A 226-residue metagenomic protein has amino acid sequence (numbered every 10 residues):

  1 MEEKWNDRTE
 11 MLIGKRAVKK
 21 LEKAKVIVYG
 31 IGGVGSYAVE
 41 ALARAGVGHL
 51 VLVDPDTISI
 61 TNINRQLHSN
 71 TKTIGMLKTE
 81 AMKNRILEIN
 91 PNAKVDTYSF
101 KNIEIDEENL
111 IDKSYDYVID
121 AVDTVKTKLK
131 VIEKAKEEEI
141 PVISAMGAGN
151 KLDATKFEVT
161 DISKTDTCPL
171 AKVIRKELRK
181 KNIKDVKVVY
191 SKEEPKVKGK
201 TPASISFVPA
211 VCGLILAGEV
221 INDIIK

Functional and structural regions predicted by a protein language model:
M1-V26: N-terminal charged helix/coil linker that caps or initiates catalytic domains
E2, L110-Y117, V122-K130, E137-E138 (+3 more regions): Glycine-rich phosphate/adenylate-binding loop
V28-G30, V53: Conserved N-terminal Rossmann-fold NAD(P)-binding element of oxidoreductases
V34-G35: Hydrophobic/small residue at the entry helix of a nucleotide-binding pocket
R44-H49, E137: Conserved S-adenosyl-L-methionine
V47, L52-N90: Glycine-rich phosphate-binding loop and adjoining beta1-alpha1-beta2 segment of Rossmann-like nucleotide-binding folds
Y98-E107: Conserved SAM/SAH-binding loop
